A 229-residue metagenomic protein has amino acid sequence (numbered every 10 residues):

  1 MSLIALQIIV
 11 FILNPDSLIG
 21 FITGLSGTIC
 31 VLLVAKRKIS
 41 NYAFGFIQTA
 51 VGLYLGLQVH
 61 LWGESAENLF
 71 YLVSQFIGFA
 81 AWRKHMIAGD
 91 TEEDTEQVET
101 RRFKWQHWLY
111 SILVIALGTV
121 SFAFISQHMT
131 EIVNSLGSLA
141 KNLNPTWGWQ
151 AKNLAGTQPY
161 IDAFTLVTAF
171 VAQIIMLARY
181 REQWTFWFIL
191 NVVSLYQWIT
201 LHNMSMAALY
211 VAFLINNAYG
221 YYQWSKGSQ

Functional and structural regions predicted by a protein language model:
M1-R37, Q48, V73, W82-Q229: Polytopic alpha-helical membrane-helix bundles and their juxtamembrane interface segments in multi-pass membrane
I39-N41: N-terminal mature ectodomain segment of secretory-pathway/periplasmic proteins
F44-L55, S194: Hydrophobic alpha-helical transmembrane segments of multi-pass membrane proteins
Y54-E64, I199-M204: Helix-coil boundary and interhelical linker segments in multi-pass alpha-helical membrane proteins
L61-F79, Y210-V211: Individual alpha-helical transmembrane segments in multi-pass integral membrane proteins
